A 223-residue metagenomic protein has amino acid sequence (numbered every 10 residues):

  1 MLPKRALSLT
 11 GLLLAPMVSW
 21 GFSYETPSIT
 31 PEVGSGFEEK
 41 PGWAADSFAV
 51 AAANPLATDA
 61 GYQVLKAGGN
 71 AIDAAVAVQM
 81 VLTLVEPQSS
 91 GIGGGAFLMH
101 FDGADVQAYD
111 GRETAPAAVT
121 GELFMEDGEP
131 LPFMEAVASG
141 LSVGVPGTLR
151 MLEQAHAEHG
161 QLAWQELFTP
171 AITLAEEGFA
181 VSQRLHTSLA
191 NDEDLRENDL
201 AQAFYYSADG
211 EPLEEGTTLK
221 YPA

Functional and structural regions predicted by a protein language model:
M1-T10: Bacterial N-terminal signal peptides that target proteins for export
A15-S19: N-terminal signal peptide c-region/cleavage motif recognized by signal peptidases
F22-D59, Q63, A71-A223: Noncatalytic scaffold domains of N-terminal-nucleophile
